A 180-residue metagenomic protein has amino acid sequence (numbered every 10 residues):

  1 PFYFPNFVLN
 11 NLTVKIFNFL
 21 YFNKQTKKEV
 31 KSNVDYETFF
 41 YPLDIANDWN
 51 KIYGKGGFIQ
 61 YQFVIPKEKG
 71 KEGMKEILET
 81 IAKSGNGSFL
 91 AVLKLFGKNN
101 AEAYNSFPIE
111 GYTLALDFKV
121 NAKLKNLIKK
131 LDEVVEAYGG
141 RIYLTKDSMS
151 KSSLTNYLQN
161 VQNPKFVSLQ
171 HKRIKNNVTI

Functional and structural regions predicted by a protein language model:
P1-L127: C-terminal substrate-recognition/cap domain of FAD-linked oxidoreductases
I81-F89, E133-I142: A common structural junction motif
G111-L116, V135, S150-K151: Solvent-exposed, non-transmembrane regulatory segments of membrane-associated proteins
K123-K125, E136-I180: Activity-critical C-terminal alpha-helical subdomain
